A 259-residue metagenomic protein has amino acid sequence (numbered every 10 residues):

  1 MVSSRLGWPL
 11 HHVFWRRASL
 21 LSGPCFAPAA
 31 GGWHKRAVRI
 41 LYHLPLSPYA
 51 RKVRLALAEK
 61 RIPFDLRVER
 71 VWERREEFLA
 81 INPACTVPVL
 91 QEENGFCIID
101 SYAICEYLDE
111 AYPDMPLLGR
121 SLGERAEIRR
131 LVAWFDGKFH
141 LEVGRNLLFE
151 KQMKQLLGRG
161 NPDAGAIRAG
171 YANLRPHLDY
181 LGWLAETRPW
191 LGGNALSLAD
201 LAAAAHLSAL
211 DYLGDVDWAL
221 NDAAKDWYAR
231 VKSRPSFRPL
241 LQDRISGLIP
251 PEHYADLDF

Functional and structural regions predicted by a protein language model:
L6, L10, L20-L21: Leucine-biased recognition of intrinsically disordered, low-complexity hydrophobic segments
L10-F14, F26, W33-R168, D258: GST-like domain detector, emphasizing the conserved glutathione-binding G-site in the N-terminal thioredoxin-like
L44, L198, R244-I245: Short, solvent-exposed turn/loop segments enriched in Gly/Ser/Thr/Pro and often Arg
V71-W72, L196, S246-G247: Positions that flank functional sites
F135-S233: GST-like fold's C-terminal all-alpha helical module
R234-P235, P239-L240: A late-sequence structural motif
R244-F259: Acidic/histidine-enriched, glycine/proline-rich intrinsically disordered or flexible terminal extensions
